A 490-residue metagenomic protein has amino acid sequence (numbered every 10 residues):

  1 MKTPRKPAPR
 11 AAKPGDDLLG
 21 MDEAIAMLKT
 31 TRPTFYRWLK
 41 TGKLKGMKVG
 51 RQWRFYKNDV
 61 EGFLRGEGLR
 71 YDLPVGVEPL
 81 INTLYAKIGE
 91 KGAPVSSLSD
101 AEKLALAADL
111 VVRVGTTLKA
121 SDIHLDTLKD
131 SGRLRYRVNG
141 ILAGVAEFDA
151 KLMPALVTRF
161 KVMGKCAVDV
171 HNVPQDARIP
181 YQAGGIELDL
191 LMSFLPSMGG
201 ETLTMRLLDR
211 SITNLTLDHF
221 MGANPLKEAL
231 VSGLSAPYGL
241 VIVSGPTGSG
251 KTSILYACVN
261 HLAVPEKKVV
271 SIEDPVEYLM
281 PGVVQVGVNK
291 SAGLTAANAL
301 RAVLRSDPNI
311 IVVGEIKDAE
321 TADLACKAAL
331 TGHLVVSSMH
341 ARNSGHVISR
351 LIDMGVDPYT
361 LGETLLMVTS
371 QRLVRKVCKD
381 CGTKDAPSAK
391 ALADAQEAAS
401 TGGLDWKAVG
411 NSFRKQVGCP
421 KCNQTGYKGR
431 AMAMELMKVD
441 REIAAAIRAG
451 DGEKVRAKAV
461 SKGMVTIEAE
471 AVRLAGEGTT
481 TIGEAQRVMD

Functional and structural regions predicted by a protein language model:
P4-T34: Polyanion-binding surface elements
D17-L18, R54, E266: Residue at a beta-strand N-cap/secondary-structure junction
L28-Q52: Major-groove DNA-recognition helix of helix-turn-helix-type DNA-binding domains
R37-W38, G62, R487: DNA-binding alpha-helical recognition surfaces that contact promoter or target DNA
N58-T83: A short, Lys/Arg-enriched interface patch at domain edges and termini
V75-D109: Cyclic nucleotide-binding regulatory module and flanking cytosolic helices
S99-V114, L118-D490: Short, flexible helix-loop junctions that flank or precede catalytic/ligand sites
